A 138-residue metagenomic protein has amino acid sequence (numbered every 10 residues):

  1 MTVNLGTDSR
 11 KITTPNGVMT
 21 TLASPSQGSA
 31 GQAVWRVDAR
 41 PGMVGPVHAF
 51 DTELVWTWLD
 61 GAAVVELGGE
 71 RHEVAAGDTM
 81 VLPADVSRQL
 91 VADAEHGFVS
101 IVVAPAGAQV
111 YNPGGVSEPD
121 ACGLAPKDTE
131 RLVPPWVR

Functional and structural regions predicted by a protein language model:
M1-G31, G115-R138: A short, N-terminal "cap"/entry segment at the start of jelly-roll beta-barrel domains of the cupin/DSBH fold
K11, T21, V34-D38, V55 (+3 more regions): Conserved hydrophobic/aromatic beta-strand scaffold that supports enzyme active sites
T20, A33-F50: Conserved short histidine dyad/triad with adjacent acidic residue
Q27-G31, A39-M43, D60-V64, R71 (+1 more regions): Short, charged/polar surface micro-motifs in flexible loops or helix N-caps
G28, V64, A75-A76, A84-Y111: Ligand-binding loop in jelly-roll beta-barrel domains
A49-A76, V86: A short beta-strand-loop-beta hairpin characteristic of the jelly-roll/cupin
